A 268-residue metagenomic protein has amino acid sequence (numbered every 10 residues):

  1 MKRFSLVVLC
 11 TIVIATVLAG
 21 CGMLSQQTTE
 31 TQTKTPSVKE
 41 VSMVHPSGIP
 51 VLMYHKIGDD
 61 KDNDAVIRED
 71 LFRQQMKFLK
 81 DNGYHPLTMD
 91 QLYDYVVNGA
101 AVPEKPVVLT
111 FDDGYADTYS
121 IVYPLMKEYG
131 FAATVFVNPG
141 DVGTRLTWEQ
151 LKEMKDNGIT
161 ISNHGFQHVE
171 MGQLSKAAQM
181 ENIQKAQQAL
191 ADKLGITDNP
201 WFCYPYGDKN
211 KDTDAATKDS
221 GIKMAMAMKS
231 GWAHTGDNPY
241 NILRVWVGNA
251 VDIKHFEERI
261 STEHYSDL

Functional and structural regions predicted by a protein language model:
M1-V8: Bacterial N-terminal signal peptides that target proteins for export
V17-G20: C-terminal motif of bacterial Sec signal peptides marking the signal peptidase cleavage site
G22-L24: Bacterial signal peptide processing site
Q27-T110, A116-D117, Q173-L268: C-terminal active-site subregion of NodB/CE4 polysaccharide deacetylases
V51-M53, H85-M89, K127, F131-G143 (+2 more regions): Short, well-structured secondary-structure segments
Y115-A116, Q167: Short, glycine/acidic-enriched loop or turn micro-motifs at the edges of active sites
Y123-G130, R145-N163, K218-D219, A233-G236: Acidic (Asp/Glu)-rich catalytic clusters
S162-A177: Substrate-binding clefts and substrate-entry loops adjacent to catalytic sites of polymer-processing enzymes acting on
